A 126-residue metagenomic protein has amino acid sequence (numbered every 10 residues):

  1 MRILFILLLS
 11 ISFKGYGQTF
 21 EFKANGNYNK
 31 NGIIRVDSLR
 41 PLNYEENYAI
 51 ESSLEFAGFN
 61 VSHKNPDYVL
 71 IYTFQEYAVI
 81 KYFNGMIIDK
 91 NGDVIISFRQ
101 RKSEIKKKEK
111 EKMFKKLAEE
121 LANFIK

Functional and structural regions predicted by a protein language model:
I3, I87-K90, E120: A generic structural signal for ordered secondary structure
I3-F13, G17: Sec-dependent N-terminal signal peptides
G15, K30-G32, G85, N91: N-terminal cationic leader/targeting segments used for protein routing and processing
Q18-K30, E46-F56, V61, V94-K126: C-terminal/domain-edge helix-coil "capping" segments
Y28-I33, D67: A general structural motif
L42-F83: N-terminal, post-signal-peptide region of Sec/Tat-exported proteins
I71-K106: Amphipathic beta-strand/beta-sheet edge segments enriched in Tyr/Trp
